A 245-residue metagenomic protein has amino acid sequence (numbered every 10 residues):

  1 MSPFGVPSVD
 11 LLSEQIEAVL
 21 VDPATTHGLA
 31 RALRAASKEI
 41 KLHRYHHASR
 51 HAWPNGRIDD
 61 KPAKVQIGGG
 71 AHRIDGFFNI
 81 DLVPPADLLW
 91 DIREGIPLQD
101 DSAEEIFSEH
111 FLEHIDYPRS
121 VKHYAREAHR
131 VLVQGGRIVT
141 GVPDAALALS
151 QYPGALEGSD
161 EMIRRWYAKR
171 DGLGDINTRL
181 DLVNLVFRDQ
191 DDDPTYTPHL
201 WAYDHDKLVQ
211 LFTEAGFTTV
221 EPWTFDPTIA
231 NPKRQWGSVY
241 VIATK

Functional and structural regions predicted by a protein language model:
M1-D60: Membrane-proximal basic amphipathic "stem/tether" segments
L29-L33, N55-I67, I138-V142, A168-D175: Short, charge-rich amphipathic segments
H51-D60, F77-L82, S150-W166: Short charge-dense sequence patches
I58-D59, G70, K233-W236: A short catalytic or substrate-binding loop motif that flags glycine-/basic-rich loops and adjacent residues that bind
P62-S150, D206, V241-K245: Conserved SAM-binding loop
R119-H123, E127, V133, R137-T244: S-adenosyl-L-methionine-dependent methyltransferase catalytic module, highlighting the catalytic core
